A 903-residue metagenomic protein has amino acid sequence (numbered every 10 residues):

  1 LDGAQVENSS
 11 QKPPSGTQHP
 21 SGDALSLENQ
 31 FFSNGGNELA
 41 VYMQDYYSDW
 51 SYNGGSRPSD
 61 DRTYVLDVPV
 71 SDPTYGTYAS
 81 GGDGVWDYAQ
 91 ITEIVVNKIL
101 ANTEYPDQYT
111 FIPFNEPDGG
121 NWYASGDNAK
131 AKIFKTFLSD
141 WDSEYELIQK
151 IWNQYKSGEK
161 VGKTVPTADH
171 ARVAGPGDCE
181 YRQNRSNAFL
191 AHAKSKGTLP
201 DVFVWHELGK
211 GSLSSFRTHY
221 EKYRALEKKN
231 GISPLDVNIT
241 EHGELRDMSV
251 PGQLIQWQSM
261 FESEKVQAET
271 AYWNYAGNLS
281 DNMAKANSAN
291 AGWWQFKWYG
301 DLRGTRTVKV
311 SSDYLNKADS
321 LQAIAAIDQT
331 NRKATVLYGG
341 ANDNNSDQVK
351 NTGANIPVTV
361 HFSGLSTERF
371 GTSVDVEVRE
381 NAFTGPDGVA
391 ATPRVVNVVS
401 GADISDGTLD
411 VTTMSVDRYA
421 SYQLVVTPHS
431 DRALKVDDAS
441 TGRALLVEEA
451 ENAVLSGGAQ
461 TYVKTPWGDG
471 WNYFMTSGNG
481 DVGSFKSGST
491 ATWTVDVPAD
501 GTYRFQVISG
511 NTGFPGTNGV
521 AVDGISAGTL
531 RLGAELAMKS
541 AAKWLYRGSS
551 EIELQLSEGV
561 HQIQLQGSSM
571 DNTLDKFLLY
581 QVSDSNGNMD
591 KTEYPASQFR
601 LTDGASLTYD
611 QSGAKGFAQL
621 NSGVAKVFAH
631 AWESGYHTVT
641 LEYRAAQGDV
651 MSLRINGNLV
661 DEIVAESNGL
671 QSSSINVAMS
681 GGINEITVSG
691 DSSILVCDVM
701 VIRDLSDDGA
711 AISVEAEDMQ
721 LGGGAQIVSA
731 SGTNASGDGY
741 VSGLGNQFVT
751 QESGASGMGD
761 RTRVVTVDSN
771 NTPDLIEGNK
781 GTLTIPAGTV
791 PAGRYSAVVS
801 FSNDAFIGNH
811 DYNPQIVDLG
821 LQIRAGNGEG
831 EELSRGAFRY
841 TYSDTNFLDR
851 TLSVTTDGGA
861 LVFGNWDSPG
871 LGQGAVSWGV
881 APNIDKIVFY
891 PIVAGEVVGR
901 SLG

Functional and structural regions predicted by a protein language model:
L1-S21: Boundary/entry segment of secreted carbohydrate-active catalytic domains
Q5-E7, D45-D49, N115-G120, D178-R182 (+5 more regions): Solvent-exposed loop/turn segments at secondary-structure junctions within structured extracellular/periplasmic domains
P20-P200, V204-K210: Substrate-binding cleft and catalytic face of glycoside hydrolase catalytic domains, especially the flexible beta-alpha
D201-M248: Glycoside hydrolase catalytic-domain groove-lining segments
E244-I324, Q329-K333, G340-D343: Aromatic/acidic polysaccharide-binding cleft in carbohydrate-active enzymes
N316-T372, R379-F383, V425-H429, I508 (+2 more regions): Carbohydrate-binding surface patches
T392-A439, G895: C-terminal beta-strand-rich structural cap/linker in extracellular carbohydrate-active enzymes
K435-L902: Extracytoplasmic
